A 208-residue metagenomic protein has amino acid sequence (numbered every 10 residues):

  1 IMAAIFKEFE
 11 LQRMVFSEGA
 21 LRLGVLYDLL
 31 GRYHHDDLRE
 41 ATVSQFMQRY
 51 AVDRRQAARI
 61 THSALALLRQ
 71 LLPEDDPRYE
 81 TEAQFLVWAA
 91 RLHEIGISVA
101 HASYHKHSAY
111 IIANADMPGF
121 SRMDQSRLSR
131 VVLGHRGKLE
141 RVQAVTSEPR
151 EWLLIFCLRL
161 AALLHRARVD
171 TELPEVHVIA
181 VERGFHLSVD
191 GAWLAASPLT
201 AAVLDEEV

Functional and structural regions predicted by a protein language model:
I1-R168, P174-L187, A192-A195: Helical "lid/coupling" subdomains associated with nucleotide-phosphate turnover
A196-V208: Short, non-transmembrane amphipathic alpha-helical segments
